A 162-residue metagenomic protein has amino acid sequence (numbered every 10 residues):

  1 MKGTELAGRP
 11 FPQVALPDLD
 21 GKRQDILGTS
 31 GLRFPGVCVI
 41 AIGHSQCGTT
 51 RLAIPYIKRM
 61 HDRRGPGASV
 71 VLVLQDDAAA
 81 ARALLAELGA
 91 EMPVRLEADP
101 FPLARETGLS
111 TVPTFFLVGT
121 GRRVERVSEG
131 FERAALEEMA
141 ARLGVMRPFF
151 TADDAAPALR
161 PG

Functional and structural regions predicted by a protein language model:
M1-C38, G48, L52, D62-S69 (+4 more regions): Non-globular targeting/processing and membrane-anchoring segments
P17, P93-D99: Short acidic-hydrophobic, aromatic-tinged amphipathic segments that line or gate anion-handling sites
A41-G43, L74: Structural cue for short, hydrophobic secondary-structure segments
I54-K58: Short amphipathic alpha-helical segment that frequently serves as the phosphate-/nucleotide-binding helix
V70-Q75, R95: Short, hydrophobic beta-strand segments that form beta-sheet elements in well-ordered domains
V118-T120: Conserved nucleotide-sugar donor-binding and metal-coordinating catalytic region shared by glycosyltransferases
